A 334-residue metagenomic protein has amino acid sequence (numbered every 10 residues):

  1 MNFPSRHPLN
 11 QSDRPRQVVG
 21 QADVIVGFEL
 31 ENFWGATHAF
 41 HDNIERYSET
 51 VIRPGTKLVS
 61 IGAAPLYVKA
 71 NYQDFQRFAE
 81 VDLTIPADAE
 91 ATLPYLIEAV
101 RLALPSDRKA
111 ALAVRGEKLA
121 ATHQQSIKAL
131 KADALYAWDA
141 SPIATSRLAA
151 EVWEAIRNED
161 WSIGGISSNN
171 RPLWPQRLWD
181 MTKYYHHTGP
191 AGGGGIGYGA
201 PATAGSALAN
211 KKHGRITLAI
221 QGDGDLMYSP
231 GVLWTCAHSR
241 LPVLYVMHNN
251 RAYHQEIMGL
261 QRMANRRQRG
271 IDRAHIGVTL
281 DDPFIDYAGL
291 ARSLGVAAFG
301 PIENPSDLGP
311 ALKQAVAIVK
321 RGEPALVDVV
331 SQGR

Functional and structural regions predicted by a protein language model:
M1, A120-A207: Active-site diphosphate/adenylate-binding microenvironment
N2-L119, L312: Glycine-rich, acidic loop regions that bind phosphate or pyrophosphate groups
P4-N10, R16-V24, L93, L173-G333: Thiamine diphosphate
D23, D82, D160-S162, P324: Conserved acidic residues
G27-F28, S60-I61, I85-A87, S162-S167 (+3 more regions): General beta-strand structural signal in soluble alpha/beta enzymes
E29-E31, G62-A64, T84, S167-S168 (+3 more regions): Anionic group-transfer/hydrolysis microenvironments
W34, P142-S146, D225-Y228, S306: Active-site glycine- and acidic-residue-rich loops that bind and position anionic ligands or nucleotide-like cofactors
A113-Q125, V329-R334: A short, charged, Gly/Pro-tolerant segment at domain boundaries
